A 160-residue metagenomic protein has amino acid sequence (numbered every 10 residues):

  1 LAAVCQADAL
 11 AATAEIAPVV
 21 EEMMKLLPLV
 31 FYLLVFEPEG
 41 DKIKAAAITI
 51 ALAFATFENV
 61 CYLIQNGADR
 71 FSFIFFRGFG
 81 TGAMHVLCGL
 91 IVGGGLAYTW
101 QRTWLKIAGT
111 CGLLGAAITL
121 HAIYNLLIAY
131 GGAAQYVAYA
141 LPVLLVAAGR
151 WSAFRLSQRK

Functional and structural regions predicted by a protein language model:
L1-K160: Hydrophobic alpha-helical segments at protein termini of multi-pass membrane proteins
